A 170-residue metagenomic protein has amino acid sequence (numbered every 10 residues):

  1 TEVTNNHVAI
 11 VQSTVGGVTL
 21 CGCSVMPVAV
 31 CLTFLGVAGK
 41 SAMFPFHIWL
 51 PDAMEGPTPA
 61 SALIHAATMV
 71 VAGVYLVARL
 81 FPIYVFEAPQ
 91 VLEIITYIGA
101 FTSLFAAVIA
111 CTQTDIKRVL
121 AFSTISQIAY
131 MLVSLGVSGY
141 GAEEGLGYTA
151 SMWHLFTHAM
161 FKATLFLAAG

Functional and structural regions predicted by a protein language model:
T1-G170: Hydrophobic transmembrane alpha-helices and their helix-loop junctions in integral membrane proteins
